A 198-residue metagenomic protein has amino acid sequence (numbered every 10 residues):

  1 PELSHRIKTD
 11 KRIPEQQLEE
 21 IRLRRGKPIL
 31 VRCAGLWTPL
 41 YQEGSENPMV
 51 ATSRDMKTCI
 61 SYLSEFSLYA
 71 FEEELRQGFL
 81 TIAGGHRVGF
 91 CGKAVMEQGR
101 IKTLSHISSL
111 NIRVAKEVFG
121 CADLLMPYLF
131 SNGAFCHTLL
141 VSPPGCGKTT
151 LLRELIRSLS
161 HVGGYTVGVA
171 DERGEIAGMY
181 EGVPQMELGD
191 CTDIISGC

Functional and structural regions predicted by a protein language model:
P1-G84: N-terminal accessory targeting/assembly segments
I21, F90, D171: Residue-level signature of catalytic and energy-coupling elements of molecular machines, predominantly ATP/GTP-dependent
Y62, F66-F135: P-loop NTP-binding catalytic core
L140: Hydrophobic anchor at the beta1->P-loop junction of P-loop NTPases
P144: The conserved Walker
K148: Conserved lysine of the Walker
L151, L155: Hydrophobic positions on the alpha1 helix immediately C-terminal to the Walker A/P-loop
L159-C198: P-loop NTPase switch/communication element
